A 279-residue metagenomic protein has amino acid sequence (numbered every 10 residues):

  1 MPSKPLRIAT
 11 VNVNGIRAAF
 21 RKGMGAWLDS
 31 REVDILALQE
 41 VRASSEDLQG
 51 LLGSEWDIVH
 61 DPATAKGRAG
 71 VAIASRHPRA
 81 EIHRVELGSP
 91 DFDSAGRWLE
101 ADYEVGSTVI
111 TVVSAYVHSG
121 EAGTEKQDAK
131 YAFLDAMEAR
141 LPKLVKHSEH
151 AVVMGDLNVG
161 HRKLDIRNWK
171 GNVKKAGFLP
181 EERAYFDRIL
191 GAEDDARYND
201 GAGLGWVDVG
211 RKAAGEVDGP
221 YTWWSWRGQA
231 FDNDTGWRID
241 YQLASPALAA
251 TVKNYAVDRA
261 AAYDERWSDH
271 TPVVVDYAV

Functional and structural regions predicted by a protein language model:
M1-G53, I58-V59, A63-V71: N-terminal, active-site-proximal structural segment of metallo-dependent hydrolase catalytic domains
I8-V13, W27-E46, V112, R140-K163 (+4 more regions): Active-site beta-strand/loop signature of hydrolases that rely on acidic residues for catalysis
R42-G120: Structured beta-strand-rich core segments of catalytic domains in phosphoester-bond hydrolases
E55, F133-I239: Metal-dependent phosphoesterases centered on the DNase I-like endonuclease/exonuclease/phosphatase
D61-T64, S89-D91, A230-D234, Y263-E265: Short Gly/Pro-enriched turn/cap motifs at secondary-structure boundaries
K66-I82, D218, D232-T251, Y277: Conserved beta strand-loop-helix elements of the APE1-like EEP
L87-D91, V117-D135, K170-A176: Surface-exposed cleft-lining segments at the edges of enzyme active sites
A256-V279: Surface polyanion/phosphate-binding segment centered on an Asp-His-Pro turn
